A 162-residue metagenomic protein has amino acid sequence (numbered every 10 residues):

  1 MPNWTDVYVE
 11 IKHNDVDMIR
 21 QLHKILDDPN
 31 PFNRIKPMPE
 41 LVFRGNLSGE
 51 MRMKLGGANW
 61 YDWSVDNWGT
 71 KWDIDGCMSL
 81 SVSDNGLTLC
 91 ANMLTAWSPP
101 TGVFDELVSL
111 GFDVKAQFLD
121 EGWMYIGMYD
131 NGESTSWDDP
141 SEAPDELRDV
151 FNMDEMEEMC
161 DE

Functional and structural regions predicted by a protein language model:
M1-E162: Long, contiguous binding/interaction regions
